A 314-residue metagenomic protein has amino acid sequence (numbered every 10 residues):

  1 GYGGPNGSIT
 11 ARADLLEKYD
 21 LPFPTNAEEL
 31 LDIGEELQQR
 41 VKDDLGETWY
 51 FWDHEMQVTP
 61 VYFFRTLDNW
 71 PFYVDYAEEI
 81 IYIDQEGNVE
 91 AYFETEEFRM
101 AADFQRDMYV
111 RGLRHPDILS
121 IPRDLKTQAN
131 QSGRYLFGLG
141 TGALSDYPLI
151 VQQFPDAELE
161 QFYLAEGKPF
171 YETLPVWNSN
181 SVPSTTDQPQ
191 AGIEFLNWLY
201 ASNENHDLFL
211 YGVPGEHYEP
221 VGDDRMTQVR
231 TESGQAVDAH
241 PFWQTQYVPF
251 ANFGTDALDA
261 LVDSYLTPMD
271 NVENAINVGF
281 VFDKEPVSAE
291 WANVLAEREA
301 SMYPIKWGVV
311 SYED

Functional and structural regions predicted by a protein language model:
G1-D314: Extracytoplasmic/secretory soluble proteins
